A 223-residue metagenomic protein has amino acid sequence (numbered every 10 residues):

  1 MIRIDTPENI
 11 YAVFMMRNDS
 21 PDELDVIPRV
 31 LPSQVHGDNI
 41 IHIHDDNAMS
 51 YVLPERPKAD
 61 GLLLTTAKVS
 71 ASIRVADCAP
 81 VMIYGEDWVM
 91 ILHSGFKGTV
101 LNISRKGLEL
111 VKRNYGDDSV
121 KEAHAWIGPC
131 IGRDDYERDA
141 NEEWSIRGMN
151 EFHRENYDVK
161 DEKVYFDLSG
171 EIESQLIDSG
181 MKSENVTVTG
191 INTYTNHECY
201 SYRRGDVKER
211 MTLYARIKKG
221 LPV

Functional and structural regions predicted by a protein language model:
M1-V223: Active-site microenvironment for binding and transforming phosphate-containing groups
